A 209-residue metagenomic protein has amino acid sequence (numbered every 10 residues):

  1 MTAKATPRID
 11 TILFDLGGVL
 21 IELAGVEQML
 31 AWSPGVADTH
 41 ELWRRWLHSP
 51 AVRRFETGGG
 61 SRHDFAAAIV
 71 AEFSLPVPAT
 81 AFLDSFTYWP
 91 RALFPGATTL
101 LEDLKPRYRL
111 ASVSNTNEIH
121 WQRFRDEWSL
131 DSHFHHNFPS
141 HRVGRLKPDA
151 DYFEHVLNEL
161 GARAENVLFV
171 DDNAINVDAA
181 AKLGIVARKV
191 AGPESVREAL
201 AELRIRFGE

Functional and structural regions predicted by a protein language model:
M1-I12, N117-E118, Q122-E209: Asp-based, Mg2+/Mn2+-dependent phosphohydrolase catalytic module
T2-H48, E72, K182-L183: Active-site neighborhood of HAD-like aspartate-dependent phosphohydrolases
D15-G18, G58, L104, S112 (+2 more regions): Generic structural signal for small/hydrophobic residues in well-ordered secondary structure, especially within
E27-A31, P50, D64, A68 (+7 more regions): Alpha-helical elements of Rossmann-like donor-binding domains used by nucleotide-donor carbohydrate transfer enzymes
G35-W46, S74-D84, I205-E209: Short, surface-exposed acidic
S49, P106-R107, H133: Structured helix-beta-strand junction loops
V52-L83: A metal-dependent, Asp-based hydrolase signature
T80-A111, Q122, A150, E194: Short, acidic loop-to-helix structural element flanking the phosphoryl-transfer center in phosphate-processing enzymes
